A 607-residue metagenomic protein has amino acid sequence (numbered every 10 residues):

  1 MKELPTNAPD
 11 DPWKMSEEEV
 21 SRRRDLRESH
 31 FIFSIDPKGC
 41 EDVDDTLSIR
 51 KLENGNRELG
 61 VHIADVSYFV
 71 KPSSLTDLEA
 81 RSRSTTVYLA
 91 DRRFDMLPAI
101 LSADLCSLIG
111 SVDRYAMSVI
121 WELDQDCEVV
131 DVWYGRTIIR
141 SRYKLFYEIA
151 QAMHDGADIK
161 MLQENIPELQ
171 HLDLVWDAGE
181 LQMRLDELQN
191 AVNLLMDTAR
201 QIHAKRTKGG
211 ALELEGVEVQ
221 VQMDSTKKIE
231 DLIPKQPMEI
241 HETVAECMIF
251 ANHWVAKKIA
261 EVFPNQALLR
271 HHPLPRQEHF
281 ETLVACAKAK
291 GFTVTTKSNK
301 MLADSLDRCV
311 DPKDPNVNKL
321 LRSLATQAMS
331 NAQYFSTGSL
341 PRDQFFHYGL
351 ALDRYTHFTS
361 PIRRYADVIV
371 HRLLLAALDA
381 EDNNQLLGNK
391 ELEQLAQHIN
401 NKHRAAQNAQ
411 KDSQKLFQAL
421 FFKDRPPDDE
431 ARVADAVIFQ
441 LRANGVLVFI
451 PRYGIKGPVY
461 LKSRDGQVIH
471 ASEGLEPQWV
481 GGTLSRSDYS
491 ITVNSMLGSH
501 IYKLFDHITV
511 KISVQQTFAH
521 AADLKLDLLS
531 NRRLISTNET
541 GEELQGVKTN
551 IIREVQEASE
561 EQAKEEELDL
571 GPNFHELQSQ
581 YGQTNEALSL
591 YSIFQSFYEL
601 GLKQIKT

Functional and structural regions predicted by a protein language model:
L4-G481, D506-T607: Electropositive polyanion-binding surfaces
D65, L484-L497, K503: Beta-rich interaction modules in large eukaryotic scaffold/regulatory proteins
